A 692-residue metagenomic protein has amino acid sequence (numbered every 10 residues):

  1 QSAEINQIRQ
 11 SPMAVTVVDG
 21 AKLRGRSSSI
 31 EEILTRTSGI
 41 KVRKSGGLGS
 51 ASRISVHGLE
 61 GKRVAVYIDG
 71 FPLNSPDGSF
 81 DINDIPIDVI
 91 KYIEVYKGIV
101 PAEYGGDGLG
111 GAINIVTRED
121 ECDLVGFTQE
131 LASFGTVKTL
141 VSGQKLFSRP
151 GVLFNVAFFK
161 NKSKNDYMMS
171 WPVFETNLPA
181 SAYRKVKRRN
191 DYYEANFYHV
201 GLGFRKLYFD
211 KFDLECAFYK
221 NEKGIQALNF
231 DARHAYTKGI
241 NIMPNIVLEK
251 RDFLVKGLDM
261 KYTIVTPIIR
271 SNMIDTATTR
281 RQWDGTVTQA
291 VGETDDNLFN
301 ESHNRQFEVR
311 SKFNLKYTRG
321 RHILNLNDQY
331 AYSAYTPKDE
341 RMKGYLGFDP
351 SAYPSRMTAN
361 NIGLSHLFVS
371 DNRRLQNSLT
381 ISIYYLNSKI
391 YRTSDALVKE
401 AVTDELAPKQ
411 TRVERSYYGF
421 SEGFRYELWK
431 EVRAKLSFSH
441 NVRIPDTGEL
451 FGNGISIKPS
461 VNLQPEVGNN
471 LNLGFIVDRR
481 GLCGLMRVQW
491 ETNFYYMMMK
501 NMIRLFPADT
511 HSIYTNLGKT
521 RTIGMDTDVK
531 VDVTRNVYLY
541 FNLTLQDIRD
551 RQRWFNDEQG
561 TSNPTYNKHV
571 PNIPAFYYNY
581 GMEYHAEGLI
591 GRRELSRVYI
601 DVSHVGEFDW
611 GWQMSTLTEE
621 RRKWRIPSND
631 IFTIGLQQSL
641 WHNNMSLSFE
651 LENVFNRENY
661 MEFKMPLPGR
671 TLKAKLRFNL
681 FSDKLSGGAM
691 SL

Functional and structural regions predicted by a protein language model:
Q1-L23, R53, V64: N-terminal periplasmic "start-of-domain" segments of outer-membrane beta-barrel proteins
V15, E31-P72, K91: Extracytoplasmic beta-strand/coil segments of soluble accessory domains associated with Gram-negative outer-membrane
R63, F71-G98: Short acidic/polar hinge/loop motifs at secondary-structure boundaries that mediate gating or recognition
I87-G126: A beta-strand signature from Gram-negative outer-membrane beta-barrel systems, especially the internal plug domain
E130, S148-A235: Periplasmic-side early beta-strands and strand-to-turn transitions of outer-membrane beta-barrels
P150, K435-S439, E466-I523, T544 (+1 more regions): Membrane-embedded beta-barrel scaffold of Gram-negative outer-membrane proteins
G201-K220, G239-T403, K409-T411, R415-W429 (+4 more regions): Face-selective signature of the C-terminal outer-membrane beta-barrel domain
L386, Q489, N493-M498, T515-D609 (+2 more regions): Gram-negative outer-membrane beta-barrel transporters
